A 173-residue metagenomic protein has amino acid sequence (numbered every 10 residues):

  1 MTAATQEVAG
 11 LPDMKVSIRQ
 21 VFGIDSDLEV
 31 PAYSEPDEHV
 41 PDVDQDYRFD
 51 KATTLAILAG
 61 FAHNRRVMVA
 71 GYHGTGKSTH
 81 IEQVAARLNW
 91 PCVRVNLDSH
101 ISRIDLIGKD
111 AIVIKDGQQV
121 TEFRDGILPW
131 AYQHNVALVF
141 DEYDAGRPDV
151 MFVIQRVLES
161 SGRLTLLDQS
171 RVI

Functional and structural regions predicted by a protein language model:
M1-I173: AAA+ P-loop NTPase catalytic core and its hallmark functional loops
